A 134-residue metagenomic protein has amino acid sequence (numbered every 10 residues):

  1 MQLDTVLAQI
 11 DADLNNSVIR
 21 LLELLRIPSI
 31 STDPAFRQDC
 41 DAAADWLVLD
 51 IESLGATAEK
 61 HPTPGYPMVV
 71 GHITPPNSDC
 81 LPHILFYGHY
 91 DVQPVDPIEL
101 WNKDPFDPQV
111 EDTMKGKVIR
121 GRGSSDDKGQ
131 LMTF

Functional and structural regions predicted by a protein language model:
Q2-L131: Acidic/His- and Gly-rich active-site-bordering loop/insert found across diverse amide/peptide-bond hydrolases
F134: Carbohydrate-associated surface elements
